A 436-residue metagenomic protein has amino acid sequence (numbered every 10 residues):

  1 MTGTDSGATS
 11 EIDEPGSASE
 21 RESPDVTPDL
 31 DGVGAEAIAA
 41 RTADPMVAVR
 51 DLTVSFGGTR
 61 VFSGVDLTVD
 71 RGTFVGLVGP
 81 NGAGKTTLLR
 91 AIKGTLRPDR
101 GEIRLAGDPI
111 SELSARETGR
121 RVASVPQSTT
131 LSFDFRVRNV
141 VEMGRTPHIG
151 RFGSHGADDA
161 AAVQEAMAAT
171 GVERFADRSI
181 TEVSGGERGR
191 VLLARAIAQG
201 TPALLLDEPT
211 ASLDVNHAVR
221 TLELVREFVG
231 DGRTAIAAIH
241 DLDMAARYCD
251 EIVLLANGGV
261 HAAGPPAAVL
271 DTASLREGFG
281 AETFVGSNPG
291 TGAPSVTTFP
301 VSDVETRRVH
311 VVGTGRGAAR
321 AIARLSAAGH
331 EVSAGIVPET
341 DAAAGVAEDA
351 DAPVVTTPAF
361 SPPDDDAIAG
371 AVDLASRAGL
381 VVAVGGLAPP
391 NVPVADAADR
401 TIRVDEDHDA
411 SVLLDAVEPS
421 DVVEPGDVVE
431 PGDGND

Functional and structural regions predicted by a protein language model:
T4-R71, G76, P109, S114: A short, flexible loop at the N-terminus of ABC-type nucleotide-binding domains that lies
K93: Helix-to-loop junction immediately C-terminal to a conserved catalytic motif
G101-P109: Conserved ABC transporter NBD signature motif
E142, A157-F175: Conserved ABC ATPase "signature" region
A176, A196-I197: ABC ATPase C-loop
L204-E208: Catalytic Walker B motif of ABC-type/P-loop ATPase nucleotide-binding domains
N257-G258, G264: Conserved ABC ATPase "signature" C-loop
F279-D373, R377-G385, P389-P390, I402-D436: ABC ATPase nucleotide-binding domains
